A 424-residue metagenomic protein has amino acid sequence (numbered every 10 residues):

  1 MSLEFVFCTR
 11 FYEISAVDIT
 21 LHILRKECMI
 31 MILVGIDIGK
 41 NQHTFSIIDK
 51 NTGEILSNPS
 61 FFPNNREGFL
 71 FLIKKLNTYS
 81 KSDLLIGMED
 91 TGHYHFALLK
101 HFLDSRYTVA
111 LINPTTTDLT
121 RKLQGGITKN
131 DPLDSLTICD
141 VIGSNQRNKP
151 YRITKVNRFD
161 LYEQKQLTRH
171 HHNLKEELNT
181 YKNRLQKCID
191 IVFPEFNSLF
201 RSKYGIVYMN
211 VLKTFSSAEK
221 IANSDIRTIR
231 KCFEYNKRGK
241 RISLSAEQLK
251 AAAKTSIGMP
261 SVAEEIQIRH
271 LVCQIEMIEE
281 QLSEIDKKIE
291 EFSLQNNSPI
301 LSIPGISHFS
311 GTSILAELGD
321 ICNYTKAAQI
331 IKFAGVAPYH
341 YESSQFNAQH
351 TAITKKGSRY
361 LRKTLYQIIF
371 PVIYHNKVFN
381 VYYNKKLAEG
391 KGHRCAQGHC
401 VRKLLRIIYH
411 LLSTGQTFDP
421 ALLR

Functional and structural regions predicted by a protein language model:
S2-R424: A detector of single, family-specific signature residues that are central to catalytic or substrate-handling motifs
